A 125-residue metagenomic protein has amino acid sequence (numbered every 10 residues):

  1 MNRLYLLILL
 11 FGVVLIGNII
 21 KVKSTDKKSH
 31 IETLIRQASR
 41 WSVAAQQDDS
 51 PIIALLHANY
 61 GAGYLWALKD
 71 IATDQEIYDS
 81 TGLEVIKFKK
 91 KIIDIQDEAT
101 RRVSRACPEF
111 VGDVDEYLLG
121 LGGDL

Functional and structural regions predicted by a protein language model:
M1-I8: Feature marks short, highly hydrophobic, charge-poor N-terminal signal-anchor/signal peptide-like helices that anchor
L9-L125: Long, charged/polar, soluble alpha-helical segments
